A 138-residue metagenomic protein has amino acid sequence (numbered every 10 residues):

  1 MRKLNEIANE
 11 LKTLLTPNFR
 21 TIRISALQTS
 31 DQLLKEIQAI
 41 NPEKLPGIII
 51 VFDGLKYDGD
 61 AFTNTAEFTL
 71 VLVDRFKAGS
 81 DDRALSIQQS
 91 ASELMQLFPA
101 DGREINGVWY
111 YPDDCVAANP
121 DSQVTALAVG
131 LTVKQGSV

Functional and structural regions predicted by a protein language model:
M1-D31, K35-A39, E43, I49-V138: Charged, amphipathic alpha-helical segments and their flanking helix caps
